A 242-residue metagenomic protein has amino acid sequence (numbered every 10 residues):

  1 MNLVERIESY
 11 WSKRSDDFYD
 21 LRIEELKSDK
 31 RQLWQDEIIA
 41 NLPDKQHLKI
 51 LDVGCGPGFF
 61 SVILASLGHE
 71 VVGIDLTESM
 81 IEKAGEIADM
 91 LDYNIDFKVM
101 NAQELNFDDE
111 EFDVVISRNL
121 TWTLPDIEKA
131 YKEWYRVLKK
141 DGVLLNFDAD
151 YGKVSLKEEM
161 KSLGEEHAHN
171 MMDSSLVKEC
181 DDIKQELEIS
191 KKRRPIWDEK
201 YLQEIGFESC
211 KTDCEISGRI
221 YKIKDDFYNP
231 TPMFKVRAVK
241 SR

Functional and structural regions predicted by a protein language model:
M1-Q46, F59-I63: Conserved class I S-adenosyl-L-methionine
L51-V53, P57-E104: Class I SAM-dependent methyltransferase SAM/SAH-binding core
Q103-V114: A short acidic, Gly/Pro-enriched loop at the edge of an enzyme's catalytic core that lines a small-molecule cofactor
V114-I127: A short SAM/SAH-binding and catalytic strip from SAM-dependent methyltransferases
E128-K140: A short glycine-rich, Lys/Arg-flanked "PGG" loop and its adjoining helix->strand segment in the class I
V143-S174: Conserved class I S-adenosyl-L-methionine
I189-D213: Short alpha-helix
I205-E208, K222-R242: Core SAM-dependent methyltransferase catalytic element
